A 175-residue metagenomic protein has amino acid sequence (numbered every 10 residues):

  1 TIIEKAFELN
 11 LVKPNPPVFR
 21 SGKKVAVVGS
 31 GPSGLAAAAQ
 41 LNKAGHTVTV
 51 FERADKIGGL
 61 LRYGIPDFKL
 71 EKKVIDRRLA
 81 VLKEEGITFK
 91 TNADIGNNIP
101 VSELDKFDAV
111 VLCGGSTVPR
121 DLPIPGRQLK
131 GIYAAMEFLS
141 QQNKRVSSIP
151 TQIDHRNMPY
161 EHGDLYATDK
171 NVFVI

Functional and structural regions predicted by a protein language model:
I2-I175: Residues forming the flavin
